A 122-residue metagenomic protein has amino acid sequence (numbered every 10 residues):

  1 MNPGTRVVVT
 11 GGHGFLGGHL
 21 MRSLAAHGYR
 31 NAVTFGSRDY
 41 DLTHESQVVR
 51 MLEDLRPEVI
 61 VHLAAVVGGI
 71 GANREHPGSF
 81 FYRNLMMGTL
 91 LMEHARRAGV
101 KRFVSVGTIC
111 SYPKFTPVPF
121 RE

Functional and structural regions predicted by a protein language model:
P3-G4, V100: Phosphate-coordination loops involved in phosphoryl transfer and adenosine-cofactor binding
G4-H27: N-terminal Rossmann NAD(P)H-binding glycine-rich loop of SDR-like oxidoreductase domains
T10, F35, I60-V66, F103-I109: SDR active-site strand-loop-helix element
G18, R22-A26, E53, A65 (+1 more regions): Short, well-ordered alpha-helices that flank and scaffold nucleotide-derived cofactor binding pockets
A25, R30-R50: Adenosine-cofactor binding site in Rossmann-like domains, unifying the SAM/SAH pocket of S-adenosylmethionine-dependent
R30, E58, K101: Short acidic/polar active-site loop segments enriched in Thr and Asp
E45-L85, R97, K114-P117: NAD(P)H-binding glycine-rich loop region in Rossmannoid oxidoreductase-like domains and their noncatalytic homologs
T89-E122: Conserved Rossmann-fold NAD(P)-dependent oxidoreductase catalytic core, especially the SDR/UDP-sugar
